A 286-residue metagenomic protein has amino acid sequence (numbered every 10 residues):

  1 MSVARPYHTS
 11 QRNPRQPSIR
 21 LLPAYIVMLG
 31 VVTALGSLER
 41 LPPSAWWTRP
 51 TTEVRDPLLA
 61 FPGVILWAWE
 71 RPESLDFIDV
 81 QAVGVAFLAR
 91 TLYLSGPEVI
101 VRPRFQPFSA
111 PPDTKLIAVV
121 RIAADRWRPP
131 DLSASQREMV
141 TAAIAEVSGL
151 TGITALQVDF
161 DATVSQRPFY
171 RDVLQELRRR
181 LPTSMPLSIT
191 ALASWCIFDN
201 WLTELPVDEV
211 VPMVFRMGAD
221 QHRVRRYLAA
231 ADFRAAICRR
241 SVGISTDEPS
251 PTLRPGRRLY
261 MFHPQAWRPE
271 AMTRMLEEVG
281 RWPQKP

Functional and structural regions predicted by a protein language model:
V3-R5, Q16, R20-P286: Secreted glycan hydrolases and related glycan-binding modules that recognize and/or cleave
